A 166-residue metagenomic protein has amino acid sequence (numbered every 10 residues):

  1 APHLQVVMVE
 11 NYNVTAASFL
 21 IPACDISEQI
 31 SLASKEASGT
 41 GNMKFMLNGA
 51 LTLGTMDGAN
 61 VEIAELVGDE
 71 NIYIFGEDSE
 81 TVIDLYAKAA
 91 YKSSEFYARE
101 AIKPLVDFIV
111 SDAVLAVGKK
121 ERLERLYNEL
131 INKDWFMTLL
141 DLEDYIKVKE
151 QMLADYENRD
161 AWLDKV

Functional and structural regions predicted by a protein language model:
A1-F19, A23-I26: Catalytic cores of eukaryotic secretory-pathway lumenal/extracellular enzymes that build and remodel glycoconjugates
F19-A23, I30-D164: Catalytic binding pocket for nucleotide-activated donors in carbohydrate/polymer assembly enzymes
